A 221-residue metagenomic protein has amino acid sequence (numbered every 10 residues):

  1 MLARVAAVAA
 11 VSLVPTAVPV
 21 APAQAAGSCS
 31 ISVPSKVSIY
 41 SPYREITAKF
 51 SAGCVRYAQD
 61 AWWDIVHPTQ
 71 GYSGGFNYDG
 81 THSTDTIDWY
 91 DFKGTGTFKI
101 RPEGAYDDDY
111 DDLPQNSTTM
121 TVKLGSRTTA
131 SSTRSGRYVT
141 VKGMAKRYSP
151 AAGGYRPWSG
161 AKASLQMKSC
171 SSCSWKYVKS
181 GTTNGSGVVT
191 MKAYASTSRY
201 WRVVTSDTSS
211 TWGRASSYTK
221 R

Functional and structural regions predicted by a protein language model:
L2-R221: Low-complexity, Ser/Thr/Pro-rich intrinsically disordered linker/stalk segments at domain junctions
